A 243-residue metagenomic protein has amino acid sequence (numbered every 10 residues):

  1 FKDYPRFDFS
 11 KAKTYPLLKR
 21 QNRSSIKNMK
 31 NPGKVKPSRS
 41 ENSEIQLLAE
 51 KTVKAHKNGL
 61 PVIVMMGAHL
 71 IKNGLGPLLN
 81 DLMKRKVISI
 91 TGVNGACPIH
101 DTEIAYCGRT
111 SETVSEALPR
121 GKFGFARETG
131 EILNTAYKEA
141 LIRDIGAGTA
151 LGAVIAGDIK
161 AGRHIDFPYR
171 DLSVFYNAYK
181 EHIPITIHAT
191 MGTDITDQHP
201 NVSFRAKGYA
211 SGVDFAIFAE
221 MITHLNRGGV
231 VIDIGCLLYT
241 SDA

Functional and structural regions predicted by a protein language model:
F1-N31, K36, N42-I142: Metabolite-binding pocket within alpha/beta catalytic cores that recognizes anionic/polar moieties
L47-P61, A178-E181, E220-R227: Glycine-rich phosphate/diphosphate-binding loops that line cofactor/substrate pockets in enzymes
N80, L172-N177, A219-I222: A generic local secondary-structure boundary/capping motif
E112-E181, T186-I187: Ligand-binding beta-strand-loop-alpha-helix segment within the catalytic cores of soluble metabolic enzymes
A189-H224, G228-G229: Conserved mixed alpha/beta catalytic, RNA-binding, or beta-rich assembly cores of soluble enzyme, regulatory
R227-L238: Glycine-rich phosphate/diphosphate-binding loops and the adjacent beta-loop-alpha structural elements that coordinate
Y239-A243: Conserved small/polar residues in nucleotide/adenosyl-binding loops
